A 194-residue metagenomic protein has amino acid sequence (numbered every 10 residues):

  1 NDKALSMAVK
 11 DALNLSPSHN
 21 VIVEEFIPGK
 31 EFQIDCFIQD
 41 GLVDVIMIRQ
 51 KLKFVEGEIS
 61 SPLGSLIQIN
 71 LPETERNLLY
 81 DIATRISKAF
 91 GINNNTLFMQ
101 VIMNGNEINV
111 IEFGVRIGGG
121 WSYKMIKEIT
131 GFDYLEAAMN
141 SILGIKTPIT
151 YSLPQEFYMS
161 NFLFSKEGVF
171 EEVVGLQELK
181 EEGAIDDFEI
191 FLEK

Functional and structural regions predicted by a protein language model:
N1, C36, L163-K166: Short beta-strand-to-loop capping motifs
N1-I22, I27-G29, Q39-L42, I69-R85: Active-site nucleotide/adenylate-binding loops and adjacent lid/helix of ATP-dependent enzymes
M7-D11, E24, E31-K53, G57-S60 (+4 more regions): Beta-strand scaffold of nucleotide-dependent catalytic cores
K10-S18, Q39, K53, K88-I92 (+1 more regions): Generic secondary-structure signature for well-ordered alpha-helical cores
H19-V23, P148-T150, E189: A short linear hydrophobic-aromatic micro-motif
S65-E73, K124-E128: Short histidine-centered catalytic/ligand-binding loop motif
N77-M99, N104, G114-E171: Active-site "cap" helix and flanking loop/linker of ATP-utilizing ligase/carboxylase catalytic domains
F164-K194: Glycine-rich active-site loop/lid that clamps phosphate-bearing ligands
